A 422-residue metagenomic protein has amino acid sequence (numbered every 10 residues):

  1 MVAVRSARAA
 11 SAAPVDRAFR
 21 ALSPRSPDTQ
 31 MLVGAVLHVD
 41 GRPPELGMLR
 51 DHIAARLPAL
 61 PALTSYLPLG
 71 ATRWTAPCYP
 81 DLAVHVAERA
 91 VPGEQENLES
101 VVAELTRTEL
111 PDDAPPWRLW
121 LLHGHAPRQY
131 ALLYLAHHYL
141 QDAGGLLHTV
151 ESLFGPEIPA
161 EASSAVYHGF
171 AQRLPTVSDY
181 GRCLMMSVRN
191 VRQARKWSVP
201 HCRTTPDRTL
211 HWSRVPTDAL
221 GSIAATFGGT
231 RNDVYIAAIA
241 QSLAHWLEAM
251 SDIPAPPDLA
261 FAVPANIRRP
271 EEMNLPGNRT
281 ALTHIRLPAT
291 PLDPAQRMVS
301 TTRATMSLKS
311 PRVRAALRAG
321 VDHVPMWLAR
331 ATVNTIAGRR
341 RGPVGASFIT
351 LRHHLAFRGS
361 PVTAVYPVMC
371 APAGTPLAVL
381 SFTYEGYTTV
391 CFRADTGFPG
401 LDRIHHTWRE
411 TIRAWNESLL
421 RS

Functional and structural regions predicted by a protein language model:
M1-R17, P27-Q30, G34-T375, F382-Y387 (+3 more regions): Soluble acyl-CoA-dependent acyltransferase catalytic core bearing the H(X)4D motif
